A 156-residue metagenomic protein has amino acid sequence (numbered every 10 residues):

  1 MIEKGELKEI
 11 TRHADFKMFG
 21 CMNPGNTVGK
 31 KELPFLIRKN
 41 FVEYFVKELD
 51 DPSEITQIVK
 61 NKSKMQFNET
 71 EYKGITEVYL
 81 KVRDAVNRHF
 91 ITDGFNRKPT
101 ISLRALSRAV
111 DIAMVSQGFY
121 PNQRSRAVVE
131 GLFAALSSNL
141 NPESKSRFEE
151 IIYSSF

Functional and structural regions predicted by a protein language model:
M1-M22: AAA+/SF3 P-loop NTPase mechanochemical coupling elements
I2-L7, V28-K31, G94-N96: Eukaryotic intrinsically disordered and solvent-exposed regulatory patches
A14-K17, K39-V42, E48-F156: Alpha-helical lid/collar subdomain of P-loop NTPases
N23-P24, L49: An acidic- and aromatic-residue-enriched active-site/binding cleft used to recognize and process polar
G25-N40: Short regulatory helix/loop adjacent to the ATP-binding pocket of P-loop NTPases
